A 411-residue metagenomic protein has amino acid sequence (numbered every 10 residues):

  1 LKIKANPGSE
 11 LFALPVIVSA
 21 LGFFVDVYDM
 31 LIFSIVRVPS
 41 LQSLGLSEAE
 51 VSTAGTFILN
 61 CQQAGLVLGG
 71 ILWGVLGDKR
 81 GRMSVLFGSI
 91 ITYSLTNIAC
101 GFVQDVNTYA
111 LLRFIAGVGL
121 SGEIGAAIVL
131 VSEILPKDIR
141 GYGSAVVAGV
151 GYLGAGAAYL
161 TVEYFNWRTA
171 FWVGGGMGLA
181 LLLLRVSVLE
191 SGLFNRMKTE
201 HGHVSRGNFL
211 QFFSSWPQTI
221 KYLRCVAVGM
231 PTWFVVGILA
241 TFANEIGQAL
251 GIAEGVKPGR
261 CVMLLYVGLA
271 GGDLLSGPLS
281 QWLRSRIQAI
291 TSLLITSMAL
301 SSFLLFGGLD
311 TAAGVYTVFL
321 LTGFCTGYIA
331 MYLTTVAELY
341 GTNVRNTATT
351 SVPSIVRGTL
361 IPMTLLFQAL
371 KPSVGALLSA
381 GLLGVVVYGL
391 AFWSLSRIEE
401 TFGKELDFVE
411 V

Functional and structural regions predicted by a protein language model:
F33-S34, Q218-D273, L360, T364: Extracytoplasmic gate region of multi-pass secondary transporters
V36-L68: Extracellular/periplasmic helix-loop-helix junction of adjacent transmembrane segments in MFS-like secondary
L68-Q104: Conserved MFS/SLC helix-loop-helix module at the cytosolic interface between two early adjacent transmembrane helices
G70-G81, D273-S285: Helix-to-loop junctions at the C-terminal end of transmembrane segments in multipass secondary transporters
K79-S89, W282-L294: Cytoplasmic membrane-interface "Motif A"-like loop-to-helix N-cap segments of 12-TM Major Facilitator Superfamily
G81, F102-T108, P136, R284 (+1 more regions): Helix-breaking motifs and short loop linkers at transmembrane-helix boundaries and internal kinks in secondary membrane
L112-G149: Cytoplasmic helix-loop-helix junction between adjacent transmembrane helices in 12-TM secondary transporters
I139-E163, M177, T350-T364: Glycine-rich segments within core transmembrane alpha-helices of 12-TM secondary carriers
